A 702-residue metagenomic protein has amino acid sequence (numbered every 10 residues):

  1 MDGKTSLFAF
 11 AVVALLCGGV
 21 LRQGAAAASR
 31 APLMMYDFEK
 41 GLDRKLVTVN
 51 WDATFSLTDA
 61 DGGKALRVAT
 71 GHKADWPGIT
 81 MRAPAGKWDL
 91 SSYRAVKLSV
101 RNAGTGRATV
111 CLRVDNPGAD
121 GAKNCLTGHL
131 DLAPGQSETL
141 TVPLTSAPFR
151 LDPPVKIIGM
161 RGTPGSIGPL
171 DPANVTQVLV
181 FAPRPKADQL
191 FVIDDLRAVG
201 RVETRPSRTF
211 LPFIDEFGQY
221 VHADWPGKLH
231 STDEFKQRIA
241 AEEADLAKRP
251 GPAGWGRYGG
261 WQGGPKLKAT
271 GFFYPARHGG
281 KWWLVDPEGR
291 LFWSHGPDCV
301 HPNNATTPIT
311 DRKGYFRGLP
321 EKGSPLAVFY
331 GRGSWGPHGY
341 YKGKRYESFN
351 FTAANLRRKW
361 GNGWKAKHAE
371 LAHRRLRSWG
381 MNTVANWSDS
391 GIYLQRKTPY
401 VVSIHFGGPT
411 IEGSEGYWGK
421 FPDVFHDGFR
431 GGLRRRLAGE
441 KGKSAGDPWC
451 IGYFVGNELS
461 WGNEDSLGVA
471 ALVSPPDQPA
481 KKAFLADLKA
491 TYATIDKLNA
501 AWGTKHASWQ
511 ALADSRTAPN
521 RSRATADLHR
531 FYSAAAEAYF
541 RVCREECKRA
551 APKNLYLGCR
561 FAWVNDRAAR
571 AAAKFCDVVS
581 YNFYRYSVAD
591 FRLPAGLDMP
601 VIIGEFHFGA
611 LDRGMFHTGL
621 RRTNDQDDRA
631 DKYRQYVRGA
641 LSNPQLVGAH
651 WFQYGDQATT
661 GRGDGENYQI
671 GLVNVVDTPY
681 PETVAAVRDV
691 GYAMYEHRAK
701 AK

Functional and structural regions predicted by a protein language model:
A9-G19: Bacterial N-terminal signal peptides
L21, A26-R208: Beta-rich carbohydrate-recognition modules and glycan-binding surfaces
Y220-L394, T410-G446, R521, A526-R530: Active-site-adjacent substrate/metal-binding segments within catalytic domains of carbohydrate-active enzymes
P287, P297, T307, R312-W364 (+3 more regions): Polysaccharide-binding and catalytic clefts of secreted carbohydrate-active enzymes
S348-A354, E412-P422, S515-H529, A562 (+2 more regions): Active-site clefts of carbohydrate-active enzymes
P448-G452, G456-E458, F606, R621-L672: Substrate-binding cleft of secreted/luminal carbohydrate-active enzymes
A470-A483, F652-K702: Aromatic-rich peripheral "rim/lid" segments of glycoside hydrolase catalytic domains that contact and position glycan
R530, A534-E545, R549-G619, R634-R638: Glycoside hydrolase catalytic-domain groove-lining segments
